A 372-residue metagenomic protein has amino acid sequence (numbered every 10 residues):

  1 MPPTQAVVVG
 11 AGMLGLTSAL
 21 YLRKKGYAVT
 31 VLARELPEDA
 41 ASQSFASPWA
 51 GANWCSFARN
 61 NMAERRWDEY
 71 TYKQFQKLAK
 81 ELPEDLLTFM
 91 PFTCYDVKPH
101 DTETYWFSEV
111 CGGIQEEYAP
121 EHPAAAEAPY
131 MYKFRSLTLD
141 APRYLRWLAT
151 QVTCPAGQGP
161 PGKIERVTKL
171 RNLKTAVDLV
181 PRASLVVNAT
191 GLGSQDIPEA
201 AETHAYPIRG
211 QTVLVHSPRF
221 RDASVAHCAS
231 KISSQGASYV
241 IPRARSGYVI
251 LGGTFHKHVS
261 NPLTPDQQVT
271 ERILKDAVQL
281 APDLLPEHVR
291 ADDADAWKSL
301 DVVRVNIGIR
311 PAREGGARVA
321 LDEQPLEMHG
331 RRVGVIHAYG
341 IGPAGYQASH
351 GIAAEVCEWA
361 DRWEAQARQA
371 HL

Functional and structural regions predicted by a protein language model:
T4-V31: N-terminal Rossmann-like FAD-binding beta1-loop-alpha1 element of flavoenzymes
K24-A46: Glycine-rich FAD pyrophosphate-binding loop
E38-Q43, N172-C228, L263-T270, L280-D295: Central helical "cap/lid" subdomain
S44-Y70: N-terminal glycine-rich dinucleotide-binding loop that anchors FAD/FMN and/or NAD(P) in oxidoreductases
K73-Q158, G330: Flavin (FAD/FMN) cofactor-binding and adjacent substrate-gating region of FAD-dependent oxidoreductase domains
Y130-L185, A189, S194-D196: Helical element adjacent to the flavin cofactor pocket in flavoenzyme catalytic cores
S224-G316, M328: Active-site lid/adjacent beta-loop-alpha segment flanking the redox-cofactor pocket in flavoenzymes
V289-L372: C-terminal catalytic lobe of FAD-dependent flavoproteins
